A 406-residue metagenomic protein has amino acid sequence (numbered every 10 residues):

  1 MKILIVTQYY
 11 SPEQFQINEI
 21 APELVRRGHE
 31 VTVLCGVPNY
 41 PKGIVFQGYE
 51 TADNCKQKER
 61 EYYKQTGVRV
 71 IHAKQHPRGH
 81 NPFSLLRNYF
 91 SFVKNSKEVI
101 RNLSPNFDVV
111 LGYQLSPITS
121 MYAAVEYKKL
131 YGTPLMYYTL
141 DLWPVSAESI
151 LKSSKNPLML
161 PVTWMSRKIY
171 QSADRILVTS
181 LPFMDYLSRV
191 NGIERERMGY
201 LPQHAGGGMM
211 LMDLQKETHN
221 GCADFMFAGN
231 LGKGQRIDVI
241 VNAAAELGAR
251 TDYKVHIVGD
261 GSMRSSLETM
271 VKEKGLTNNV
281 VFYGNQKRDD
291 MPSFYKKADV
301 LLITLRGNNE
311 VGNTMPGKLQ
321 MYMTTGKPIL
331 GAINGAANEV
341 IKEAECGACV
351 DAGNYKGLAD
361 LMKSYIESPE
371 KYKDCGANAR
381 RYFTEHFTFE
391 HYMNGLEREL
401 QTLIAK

Functional and structural regions predicted by a protein language model:
M1-Q57: N-terminal subdomain of nucleotide-sugar transferases
Q14, L86-S96, V109-S146: An aromatic- and histidine-rich active-site surface loop
N156-D213, N220, V280-F282: Donor nucleotide-sugar binding/catalytic pocket of nucleotide-sugar-dependent glycosyltransferases
D174, N279, Y295-G312, K327: Acidic donor-binding loop of glycosyltransferase active sites
T218-A244, H256: Conserved donor-binding/catalytic core segment of Leloir-type glycosyltransferases
H256-V258, S265-P292: Nucleotide-activated donor-binding/catalytic signature segment of Leloir-type glycosyltransferases, i.e., the conserved
N338-K363, K371: Change "using UDP/GDP/dTDP sugars" to "using nucleotide sugars
G357, S364, K371-H386: A short, well-ordered alpha-helix in the C-terminal region of glycosyltransferases
